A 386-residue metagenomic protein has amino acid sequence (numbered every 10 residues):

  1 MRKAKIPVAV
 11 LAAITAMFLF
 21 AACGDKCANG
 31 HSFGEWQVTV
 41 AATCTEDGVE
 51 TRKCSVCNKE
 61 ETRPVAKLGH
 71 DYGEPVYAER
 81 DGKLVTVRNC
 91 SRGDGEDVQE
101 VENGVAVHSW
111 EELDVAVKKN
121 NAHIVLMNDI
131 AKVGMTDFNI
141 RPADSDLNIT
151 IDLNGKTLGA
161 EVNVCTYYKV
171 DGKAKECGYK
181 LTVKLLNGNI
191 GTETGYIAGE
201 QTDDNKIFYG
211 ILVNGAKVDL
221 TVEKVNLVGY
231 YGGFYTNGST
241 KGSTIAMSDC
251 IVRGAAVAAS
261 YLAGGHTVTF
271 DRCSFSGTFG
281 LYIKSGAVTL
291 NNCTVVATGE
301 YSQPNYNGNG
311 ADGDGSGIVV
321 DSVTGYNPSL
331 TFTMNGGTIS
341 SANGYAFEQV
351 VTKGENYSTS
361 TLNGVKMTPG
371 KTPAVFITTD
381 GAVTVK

Functional and structural regions predicted by a protein language model:
M1-V10: Bacterial N-terminal signal peptides that target proteins for export
L19-A22: C-terminal motif of bacterial Sec signal peptides marking the signal peptidase cleavage site
G24-S32, W110, T384-K386: Low-complexity, acidic Ser/Thr/Pro-rich repeat tracts that form intrinsically disordered stalk/linker regions of very
K26-N103: Extracellular modular ligand-binding repeats in secreted and cell-surface proteins
E102-V115: Right-handed parallel beta-helix/beta-solenoid
W110-E111, H123-I149, L153-N163, G277: N-terminal extracellular ligand-recognition/capping segment immediately after the signal peptide
N139-D152, V164-T194, G199-Y231, Y235-A255 (+3 more regions): Surface-exposed loop/turn motifs in large extracellular/passenger domains
